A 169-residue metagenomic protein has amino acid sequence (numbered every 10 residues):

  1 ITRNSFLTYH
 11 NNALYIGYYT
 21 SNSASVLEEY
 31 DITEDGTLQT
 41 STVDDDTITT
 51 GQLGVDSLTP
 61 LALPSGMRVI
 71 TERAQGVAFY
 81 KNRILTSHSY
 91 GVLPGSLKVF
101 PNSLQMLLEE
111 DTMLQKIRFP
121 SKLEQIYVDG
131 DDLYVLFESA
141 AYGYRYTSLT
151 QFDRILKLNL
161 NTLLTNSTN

Functional and structural regions predicted by a protein language model:
I1, T37-T71, E110-P120: Surface-exposed loop and turn segments in beta-propeller and other repeat-based domains that flank or scaffold
I1-Q39: Extracellular-facing segments of soluble proteins and assemblies that are Gly/Ser/Thr-biased and enriched in aromatics
I1-Y15, I70-Y80, E124-G130, S139: Structural signature of eukaryotic scaffold interfaces centered on beta-propeller domains
A13-L14, R83-I84, G91, D132-L133: Generic structural signal for coil-to-beta-strand starts
G17-T20, S87-S89, L136-S139: Recurrent small/Gly-Pro-centered beta-turn motifs in extracellular repeat architectures
N22-T33, V92-S103, A141-N166: Structural motif
S57-Q105: Loop/turn-rich, solvent-exposed surfaces of beta-rich toroidal or solenoidal domains
V92-F137, R145-S148: Accessory, usually C-terminal, subdomains that scaffold auxiliary metal cofactors
